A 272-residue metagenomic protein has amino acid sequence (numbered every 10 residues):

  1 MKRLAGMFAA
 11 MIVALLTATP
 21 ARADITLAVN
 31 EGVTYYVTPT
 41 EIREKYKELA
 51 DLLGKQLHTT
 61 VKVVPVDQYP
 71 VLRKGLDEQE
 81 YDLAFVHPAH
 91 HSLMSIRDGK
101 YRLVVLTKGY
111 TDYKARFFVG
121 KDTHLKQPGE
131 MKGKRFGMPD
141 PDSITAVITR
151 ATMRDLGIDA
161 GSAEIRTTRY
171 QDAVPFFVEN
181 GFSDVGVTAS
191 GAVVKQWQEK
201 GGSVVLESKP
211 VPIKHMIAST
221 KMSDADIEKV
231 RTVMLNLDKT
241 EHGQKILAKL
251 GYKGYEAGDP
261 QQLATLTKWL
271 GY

Functional and structural regions predicted by a protein language model:
T17-A23: Sec/Tat signal peptide C-region and signal peptidase I cleavage site
D24, V29-V33, Y110-V119, Q198-D238 (+1 more regions): Periplasmic-binding protein-like
D24-S92: Extracytoplasmic small-molecule ligand-binding "clamshell" domains of the periplasmic binding protein/Venus flytrap
N30-L52, A89, Y113-F176, N180: Bilobed "Venus flytrap"/periplasmic-binding protein-like clamshell domains and structurally analogous long
V63-K74, G161-F176, V211-P212: Short helix-initiation/N-cap motifs at beta->coil->alpha
V66-E130: Acidic, polar ligand-binding/catalytic clefts
D77-V86, K134-F136, E179-T188: Alpha-to-beta junction loops
P88-D98, R150-A151, D155, F176-V204: A ligand-binding cleft/hinge motif common to bilobed small-molecule-binding domains
